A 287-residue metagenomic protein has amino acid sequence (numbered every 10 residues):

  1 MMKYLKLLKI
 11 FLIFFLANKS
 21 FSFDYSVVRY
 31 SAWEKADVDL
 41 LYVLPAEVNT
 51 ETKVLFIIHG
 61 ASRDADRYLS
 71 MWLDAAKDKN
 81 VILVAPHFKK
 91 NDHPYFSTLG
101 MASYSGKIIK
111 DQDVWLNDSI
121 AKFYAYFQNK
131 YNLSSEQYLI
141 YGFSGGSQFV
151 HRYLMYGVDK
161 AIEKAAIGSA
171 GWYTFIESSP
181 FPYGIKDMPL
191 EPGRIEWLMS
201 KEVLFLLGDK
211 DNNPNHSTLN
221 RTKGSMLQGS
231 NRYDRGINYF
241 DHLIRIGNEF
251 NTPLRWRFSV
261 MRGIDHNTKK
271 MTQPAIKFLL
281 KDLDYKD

Functional and structural regions predicted by a protein language model:
Y4-L16: Sec-dependent N-terminal signal peptides
V28-L44, E51-Q137: Serine-hydrolase catalytic machinery in alpha/beta-hydrolase-like enzymes
Q137-L139, K164: Residue in the alpha/beta-hydrolase core beta-strand immediately N-terminal to the catalytic nucleophile
G142, G146: Gly/Ala-rich beta-loop-alpha elbow adjacent to hydrolase catalytic centers
S147-V158: Short glycine-enriched nucleophile-adjacent loop and the immediately C-terminal alpha-helix near the catalytic center
E163-R245: The feature captures the conserved acid-bearing segment of alpha/beta-hydrolase catalytic domains
D234-D287: C-terminal catalytic histidine-bearing segment of alpha/beta-hydrolase fold enzymes
